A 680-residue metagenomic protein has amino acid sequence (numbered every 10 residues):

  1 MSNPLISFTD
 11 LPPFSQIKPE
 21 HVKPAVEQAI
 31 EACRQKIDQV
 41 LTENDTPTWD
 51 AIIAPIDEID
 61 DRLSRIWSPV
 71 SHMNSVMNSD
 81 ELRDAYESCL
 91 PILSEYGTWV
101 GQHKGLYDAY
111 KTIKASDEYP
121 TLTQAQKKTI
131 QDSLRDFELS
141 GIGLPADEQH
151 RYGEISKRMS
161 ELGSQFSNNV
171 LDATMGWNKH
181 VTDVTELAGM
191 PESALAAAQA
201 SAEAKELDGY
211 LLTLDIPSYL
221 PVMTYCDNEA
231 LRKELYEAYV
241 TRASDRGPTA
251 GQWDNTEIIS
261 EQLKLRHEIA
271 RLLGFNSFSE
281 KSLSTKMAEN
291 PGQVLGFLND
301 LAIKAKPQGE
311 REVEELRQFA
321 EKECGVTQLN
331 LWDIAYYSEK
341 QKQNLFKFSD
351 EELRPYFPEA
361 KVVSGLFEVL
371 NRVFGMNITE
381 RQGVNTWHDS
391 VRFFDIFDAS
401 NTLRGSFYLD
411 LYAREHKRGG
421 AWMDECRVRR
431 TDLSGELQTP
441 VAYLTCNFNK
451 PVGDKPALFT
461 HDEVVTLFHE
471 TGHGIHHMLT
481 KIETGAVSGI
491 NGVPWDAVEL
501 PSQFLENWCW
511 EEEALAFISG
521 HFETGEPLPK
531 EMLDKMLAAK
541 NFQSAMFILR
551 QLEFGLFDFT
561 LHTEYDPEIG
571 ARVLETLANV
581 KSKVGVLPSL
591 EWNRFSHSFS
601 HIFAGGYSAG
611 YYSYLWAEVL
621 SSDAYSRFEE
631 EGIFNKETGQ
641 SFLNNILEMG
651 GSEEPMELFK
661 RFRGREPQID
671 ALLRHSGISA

Functional and structural regions predicted by a protein language model:
M1-A29, C33, S75, L82-E289 (+3 more regions): His/Asp/Glu-rich acidic catalytic environments and adjacent acidic regulatory segments
M1-H21, Q28, G189, G209-L211 (+9 more regions): C-terminal, non-catalytic "cap/extension" segments appended to globular domains
F14-V26, W49-I53, G251-N255, V294-L298 (+2 more regions): Membrane-entry segments of alpha-helical transmembrane domains in multi-pass membrane proteins
I30-T121, Q551-L561, Y565-S582, S589 (+2 more regions): C-terminal non-catalytic alpha-helical accessory regions
R62-H72, R135, E237, I334-K342 (+2 more regions): Short, hydrophobic/amphipathic alpha-helical patches that form generic packing surfaces within helical domains
A125, T129, R158-E161, N168 (+10 more regions): Active-site-proximal, well-structured secondary-structure segments within enzyme catalytic domains
N449-F468: Short pre-active-site segment immediately N-terminal to the catalytic Zn-binding motif
